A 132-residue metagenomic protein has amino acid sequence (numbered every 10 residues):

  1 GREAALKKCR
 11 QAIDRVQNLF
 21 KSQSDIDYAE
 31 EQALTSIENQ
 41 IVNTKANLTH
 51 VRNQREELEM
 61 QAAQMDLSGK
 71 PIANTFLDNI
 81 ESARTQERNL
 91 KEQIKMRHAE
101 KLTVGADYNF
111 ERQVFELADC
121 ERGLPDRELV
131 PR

Functional and structural regions predicted by a protein language model:
G1-Q11, V42, R88: Long, low-complexity, compositionally biased polyampholytic IDRs enriched for Lys/Glu and Gln/Arg
L6-E38, M65: Short, charge-rich amphipathic alpha-helices with coiled-coil/heptad character
I13-V16, I26, V42, V51 (+3 more regions): Extended aliphatic helical segments
S22-D25, N39, A46, Q64 (+2 more regions): Short, flexible coil/linker segments at or flanking structured domains
D25-Q54, L58: Charge/polar-rich, low-complexity and marginally structured segments
N53-R132: Charged, long alpha-helical assembly modules
